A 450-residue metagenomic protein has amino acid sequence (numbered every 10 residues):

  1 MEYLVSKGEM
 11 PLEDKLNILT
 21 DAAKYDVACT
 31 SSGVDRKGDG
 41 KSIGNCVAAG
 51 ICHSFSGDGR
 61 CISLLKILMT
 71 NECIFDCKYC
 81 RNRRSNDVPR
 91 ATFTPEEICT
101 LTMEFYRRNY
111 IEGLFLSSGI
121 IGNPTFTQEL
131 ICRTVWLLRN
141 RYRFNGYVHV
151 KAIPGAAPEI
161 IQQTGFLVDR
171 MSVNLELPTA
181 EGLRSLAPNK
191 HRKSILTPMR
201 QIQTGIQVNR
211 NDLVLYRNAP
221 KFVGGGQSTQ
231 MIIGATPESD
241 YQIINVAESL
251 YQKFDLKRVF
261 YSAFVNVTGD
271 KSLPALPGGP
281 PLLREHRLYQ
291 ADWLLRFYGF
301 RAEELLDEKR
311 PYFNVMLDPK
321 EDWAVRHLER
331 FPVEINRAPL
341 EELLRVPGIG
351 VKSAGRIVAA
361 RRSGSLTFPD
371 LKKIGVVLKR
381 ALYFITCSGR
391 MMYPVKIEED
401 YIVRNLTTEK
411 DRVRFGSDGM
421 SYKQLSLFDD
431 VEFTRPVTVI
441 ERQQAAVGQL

Functional and structural regions predicted by a protein language model:
M1-E72, V377, I385, Y393-L450: Flexible, acidic/Gly-rich N-terminal and inter-domain linker regions that tether and position cofactor-handling modules
L64, C77, L116, V173 (+3 more regions): Conserved, mostly hydrophobic/aromatic
L65-I67, E96-R107, V214-L215: Short, charged beta->alpha transition segments
I67-E96: Canonical Radical SAM [4Fe-4S] cluster-binding loop centered on the CxxxCxxC motif and its immediate flanking residues
C99, G122-L305: Conserved AdoMet/S-adenosylmethionine-binding subsite of the radical SAM
M103-G119, A291: Short Fe-S-cluster ligation motifs
S272-L344, R380-D429: Long, highly charged, low-complexity intrinsically disordered interaction regions that mediate electrostatic DNA/RNA
